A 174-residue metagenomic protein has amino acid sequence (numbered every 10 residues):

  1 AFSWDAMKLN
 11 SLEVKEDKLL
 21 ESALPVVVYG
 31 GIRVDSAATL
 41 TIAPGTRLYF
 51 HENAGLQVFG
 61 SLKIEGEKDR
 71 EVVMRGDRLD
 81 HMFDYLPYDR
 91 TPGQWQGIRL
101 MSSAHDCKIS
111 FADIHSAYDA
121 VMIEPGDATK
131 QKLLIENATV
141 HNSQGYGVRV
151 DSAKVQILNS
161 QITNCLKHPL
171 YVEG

Functional and structural regions predicted by a protein language model:
A1-G174: Beta-strand/loop edge motif enriched in small/polar residues
